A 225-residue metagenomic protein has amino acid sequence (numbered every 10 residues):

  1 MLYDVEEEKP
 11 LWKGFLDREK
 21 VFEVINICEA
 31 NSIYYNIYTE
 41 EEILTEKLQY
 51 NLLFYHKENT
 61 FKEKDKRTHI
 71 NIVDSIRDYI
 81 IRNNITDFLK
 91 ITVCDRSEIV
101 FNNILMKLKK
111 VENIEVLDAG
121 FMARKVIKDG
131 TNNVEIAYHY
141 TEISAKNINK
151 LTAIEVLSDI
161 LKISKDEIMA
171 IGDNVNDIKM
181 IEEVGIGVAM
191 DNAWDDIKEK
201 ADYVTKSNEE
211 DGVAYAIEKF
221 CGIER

Functional and structural regions predicted by a protein language model:
M1-I43, V156-D166: Cytosolic catalytic headpiece
V5-E7, L48-Y50, K128-G130, A201-Y203 (+1 more regions): Short secondary-structure transition/capping segments
W12-G14, L52-H56, S207-N208, E224: Short, hinge-like loop/turn segments at secondary-structure boundaries
F22, E29, K109, E182 (+1 more regions): Anion (oxyanion) recognition and catalysis
I27, Y38, E42-M169: Conserved acidic, metal-coordinating active-site core of Asp-based, Mg2+-dependent phosphoryl-transfer enzymes
S32, E112-N113, G185: Residue-level detector of structured alpha->beta connecting loops
A137-R225: Mg2+-dependent phosphoryl-transfer enzymes with acidic/Ser/Thr/Gly-rich catalytic loops
